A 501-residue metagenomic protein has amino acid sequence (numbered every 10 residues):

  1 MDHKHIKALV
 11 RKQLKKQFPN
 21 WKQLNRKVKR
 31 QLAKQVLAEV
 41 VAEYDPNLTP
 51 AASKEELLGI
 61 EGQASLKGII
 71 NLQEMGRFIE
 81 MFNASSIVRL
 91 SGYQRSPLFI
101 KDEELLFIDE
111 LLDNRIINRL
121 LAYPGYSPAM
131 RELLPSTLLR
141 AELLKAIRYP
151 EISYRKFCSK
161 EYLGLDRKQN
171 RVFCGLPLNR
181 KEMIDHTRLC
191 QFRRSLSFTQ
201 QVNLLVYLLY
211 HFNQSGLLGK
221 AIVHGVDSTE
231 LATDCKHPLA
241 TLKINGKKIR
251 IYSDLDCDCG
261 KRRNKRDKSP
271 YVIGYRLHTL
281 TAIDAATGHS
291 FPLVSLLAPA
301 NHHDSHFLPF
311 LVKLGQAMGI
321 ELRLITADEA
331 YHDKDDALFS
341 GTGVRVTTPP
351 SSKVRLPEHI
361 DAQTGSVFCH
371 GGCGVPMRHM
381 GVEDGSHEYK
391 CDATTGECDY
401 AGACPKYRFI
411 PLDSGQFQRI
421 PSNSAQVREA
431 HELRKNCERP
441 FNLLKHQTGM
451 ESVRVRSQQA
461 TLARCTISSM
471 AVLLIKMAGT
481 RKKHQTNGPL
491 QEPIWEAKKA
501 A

Functional and structural regions predicted by a protein language model:
D2-L24, V28-E56: Amphipathic alpha-helical segments in structured regions that serve as interaction surfaces
A52-P150, S195-L196, Q200-N203, K483: Dynamic "connector" segments at or just before major functional cores
M130-L204, G219, Q459: Short, positively charged, Gly/Tyr-enriched micro-motifs that form contact patches at catalytic or ligand/partner
S136, S159-K160, R193-G341, P349: Polybasic low-complexity intrinsically disordered regions
Y162, I360, T364-D384, I410-Q458: Short amphipathic alpha-helical "interface-anchor" segments enriched in bulky aromatics
Y331-E383: Active-site/pore-lining binding-face segments in mid-to-C-terminal subdomains
Y389-S414, R419: Long, low-complexity, polar/charged, intrinsically disordered or flexibly structured peripheral segments
V427-A501: Basic, amphipathic alpha-helical segments enriched in Lys/Arg and hydrophobic/aromatic residues
